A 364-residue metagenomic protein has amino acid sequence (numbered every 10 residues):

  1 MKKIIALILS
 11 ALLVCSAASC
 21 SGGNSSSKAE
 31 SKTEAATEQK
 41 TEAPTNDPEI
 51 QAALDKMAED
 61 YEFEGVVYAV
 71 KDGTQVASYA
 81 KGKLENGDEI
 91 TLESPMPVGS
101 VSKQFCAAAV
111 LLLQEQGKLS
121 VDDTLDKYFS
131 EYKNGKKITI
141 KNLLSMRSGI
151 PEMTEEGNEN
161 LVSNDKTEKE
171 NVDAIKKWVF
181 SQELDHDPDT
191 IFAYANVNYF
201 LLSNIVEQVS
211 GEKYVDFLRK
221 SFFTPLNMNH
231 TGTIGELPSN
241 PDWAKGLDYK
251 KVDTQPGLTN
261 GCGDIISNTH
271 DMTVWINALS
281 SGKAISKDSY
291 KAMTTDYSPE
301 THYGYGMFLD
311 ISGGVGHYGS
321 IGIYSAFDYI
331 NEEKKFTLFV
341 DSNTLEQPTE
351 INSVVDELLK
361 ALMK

Functional and structural regions predicted by a protein language model:
M1-I4, I8: Positively charged n-region of N-terminal signal peptides that target proteins for export
S16-S19: C-terminal motif of bacterial Sec signal peptides marking the signal peptidase cleavage site
G22-N24, K28, A36, K40-A80 (+1 more regions): Catalytic loop of the DD-peptidase/beta-lactamase superfamily, centered on the K-T-G motif and neighboring
N46, I50, V98, S102 (+6 more regions): Hydrophobic (often cysteine-bearing) scaffold residues that line and stabilize catalytic clefts of nucleotide/cofactor
E64, N86-L143, H186-A195, N260-G263 (+1 more regions): Short active-site loop at a secondary-structure junction that contains or immediately precedes the catalytic residue(s)
I138-G322, A326-F327: Short, surface-exposed loop or secondary-structure junction motifs that flank catalytic or metal-binding residues
